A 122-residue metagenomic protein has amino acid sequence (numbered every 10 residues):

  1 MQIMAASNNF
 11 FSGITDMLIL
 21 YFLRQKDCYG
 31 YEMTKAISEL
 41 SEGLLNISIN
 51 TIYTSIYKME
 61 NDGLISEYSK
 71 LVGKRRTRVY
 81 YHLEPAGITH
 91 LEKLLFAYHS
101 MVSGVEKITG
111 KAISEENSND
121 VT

Functional and structural regions predicted by a protein language model:
M1-F11, L94: Intrinsically disordered, low-complexity serine/threonine- and proline-rich regulatory segments
N8-T51: N-terminal helix-turn-helix DNA-binding core of bacterial DNA-binding proteins
I52-M59: Basic amphipathic alpha-helical segments that dock to polyanions
E60-T77, H82: Beta-hairpin "wing" of winged helix-turn-helix
L83-G87: Accessory beta->alpha helical hairpin/"wing" motif in late/C-terminal subdomains of nucleic-acid enzymes
T89-T122: Amphipathic alpha-helical dimerization/coiled-coil segments that flank or bridge DNA-binding/regulatory modules
